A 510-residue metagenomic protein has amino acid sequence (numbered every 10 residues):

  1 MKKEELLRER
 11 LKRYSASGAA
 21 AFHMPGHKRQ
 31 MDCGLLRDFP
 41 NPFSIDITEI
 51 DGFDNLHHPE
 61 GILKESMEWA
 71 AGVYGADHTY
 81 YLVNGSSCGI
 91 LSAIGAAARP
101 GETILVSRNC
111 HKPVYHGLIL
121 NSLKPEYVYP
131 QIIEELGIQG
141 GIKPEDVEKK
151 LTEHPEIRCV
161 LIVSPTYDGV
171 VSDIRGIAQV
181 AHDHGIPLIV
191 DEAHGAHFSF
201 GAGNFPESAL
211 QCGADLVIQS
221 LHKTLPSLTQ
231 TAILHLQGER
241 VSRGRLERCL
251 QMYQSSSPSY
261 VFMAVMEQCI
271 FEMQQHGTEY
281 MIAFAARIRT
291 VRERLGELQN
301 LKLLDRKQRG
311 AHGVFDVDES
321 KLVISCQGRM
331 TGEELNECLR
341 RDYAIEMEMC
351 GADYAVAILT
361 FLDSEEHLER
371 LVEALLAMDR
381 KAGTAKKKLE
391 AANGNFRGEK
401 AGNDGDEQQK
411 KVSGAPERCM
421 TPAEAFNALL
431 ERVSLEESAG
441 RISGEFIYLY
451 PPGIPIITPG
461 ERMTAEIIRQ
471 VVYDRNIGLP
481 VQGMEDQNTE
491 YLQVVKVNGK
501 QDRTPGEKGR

Functional and structural regions predicted by a protein language model:
M1-G61, P452: N-terminal "arm"/small-domain region of PLP-dependent enzymes with the aminotransferase-like
L7-K12, A16, L36-R37, A76 (+2 more regions): Conserved PLP-enzyme active-site core in the AAT-like
F43-S86: Conserved N-terminal alpha-helix of the aminotransferase class I/II PLP-enzyme fold
F53, Y80-L82, V160-V163, V356-T360: Short glycine-rich or small-residue beta-strand-to-loop segments that form or flank ligand, phosphate, metal/Fe-S
Y81, Y127-Y129, Q219, M349 (+1 more regions): Structural signal for conserved beta-strand scaffold positions within catalytic alpha/beta enzyme cores
T290-G394, G398, G402-M484: Conserved C-terminal alpha-helix-loop-beta "cap" of PLP-dependent enzymes that closes/shapes the active-site mouth
M484-K500: Terminal helix/beta-alpha structural elements that buttress the NAD(P)+-binding lobe
R503-R510: Gram-positive cell-envelope targeting signals
